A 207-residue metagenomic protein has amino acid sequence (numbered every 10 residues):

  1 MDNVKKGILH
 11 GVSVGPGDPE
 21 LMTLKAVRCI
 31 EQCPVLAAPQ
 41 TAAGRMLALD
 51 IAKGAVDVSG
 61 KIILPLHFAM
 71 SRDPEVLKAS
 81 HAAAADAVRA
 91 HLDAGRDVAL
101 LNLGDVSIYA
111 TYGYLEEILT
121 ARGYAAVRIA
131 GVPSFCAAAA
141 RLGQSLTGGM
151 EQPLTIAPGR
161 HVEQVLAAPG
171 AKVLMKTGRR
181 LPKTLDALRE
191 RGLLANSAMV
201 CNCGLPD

Functional and structural regions predicted by a protein language model:
M1-P19, L24-A125: Class I S-adenosyl-L-methionine
L9, V98, L166-D207: A contiguous loop/helix-start segment that scaffolds small-molecule binding in enzyme catalytic cores
A38, L64-H67, R128, G148 (+3 more regions): Structural signal for conserved beta-strand scaffold positions within catalytic alpha/beta enzyme cores
A43-R45, S71, P133-A137, L205-D207: Short gly/pro/ser/thr-enriched loop/turn and capping motifs at secondary-structure boundaries
R45, F135-C136, V165, L181-K183: Short, well-ordered alpha-helical microsegments
V76-A84, R141-Q144, A168-A171: Short, surface-exposed amphipathic charged segments that create phosphate/polyanion-binding patches used for binding
G104-A168: Class I SAM-dependent methyltransferase SAM-binding "motif I" and its flanking Rossmann-like core
